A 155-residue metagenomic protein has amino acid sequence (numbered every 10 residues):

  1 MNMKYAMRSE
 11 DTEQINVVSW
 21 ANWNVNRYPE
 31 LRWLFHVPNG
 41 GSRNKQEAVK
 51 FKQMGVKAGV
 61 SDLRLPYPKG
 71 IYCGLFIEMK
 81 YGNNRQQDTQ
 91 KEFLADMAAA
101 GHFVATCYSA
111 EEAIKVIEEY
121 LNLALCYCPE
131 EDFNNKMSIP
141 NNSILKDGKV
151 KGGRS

Functional and structural regions predicted by a protein language model:
M1-S155: Catalytic phosphate/metal-binding cores of nucleic-acid and nucleotide-processing enzymes, i.e., regions that mediate
